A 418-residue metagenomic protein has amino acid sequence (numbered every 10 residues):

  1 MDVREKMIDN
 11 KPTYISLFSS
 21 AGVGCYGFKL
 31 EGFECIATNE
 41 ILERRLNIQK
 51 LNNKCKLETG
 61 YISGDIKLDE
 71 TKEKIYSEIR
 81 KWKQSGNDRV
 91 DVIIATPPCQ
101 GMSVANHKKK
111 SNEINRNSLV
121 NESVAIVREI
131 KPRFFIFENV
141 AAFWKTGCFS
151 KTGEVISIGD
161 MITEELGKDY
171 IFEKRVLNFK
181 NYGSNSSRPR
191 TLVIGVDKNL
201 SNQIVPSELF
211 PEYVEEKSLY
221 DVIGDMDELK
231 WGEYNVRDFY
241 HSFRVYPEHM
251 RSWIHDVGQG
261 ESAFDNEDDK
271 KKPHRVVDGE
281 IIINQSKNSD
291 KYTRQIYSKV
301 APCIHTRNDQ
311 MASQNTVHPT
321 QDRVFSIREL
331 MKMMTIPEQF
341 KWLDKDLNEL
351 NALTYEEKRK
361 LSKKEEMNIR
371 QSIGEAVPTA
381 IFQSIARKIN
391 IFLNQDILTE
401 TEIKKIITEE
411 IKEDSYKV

Functional and structural regions predicted by a protein language model:
D2-K131, A141-K145, F149-V155: Core alpha/beta nucleotide-donor-binding catalytic domains of modification enzymes
S19-G22, S157, I223, I407-V418: Class I S-adenosyl-L-methionine
G22, E43, N121, I156-D160 (+5 more regions): A structural signal for well-ordered alpha-helical segments within the folded catalytic domains of diverse enzymes
K67-T71, K180-S184, L350: A short acidic, often aromatic-flanked loop/helix-cap motif at beta-alpha or helix-coil junctions that lines enzyme
E78-N87, Q100-D290: Class I S-adenosyl-L-methionine
A95, F137, H305-T306: Redox-cofactor binding/interface segments in oxidoreductases and associated redox assembly factors
R244-V418: C-terminal target-recognition/interaction regions appended to catalytic cores
